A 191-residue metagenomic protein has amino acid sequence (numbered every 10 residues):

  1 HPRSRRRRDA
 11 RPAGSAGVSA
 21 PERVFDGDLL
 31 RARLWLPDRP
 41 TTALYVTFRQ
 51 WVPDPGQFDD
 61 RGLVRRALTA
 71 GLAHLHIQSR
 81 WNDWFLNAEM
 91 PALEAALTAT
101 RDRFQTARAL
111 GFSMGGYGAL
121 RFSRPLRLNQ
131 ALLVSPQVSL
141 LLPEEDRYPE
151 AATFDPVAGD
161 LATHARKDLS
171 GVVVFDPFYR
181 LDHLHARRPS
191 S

Functional and structural regions predicted by a protein language model:
S19-A70, D83: Short, surface-exposed "cap/lid" segments of acyl-processing enzymes
G71-Q78: A fold-wide structural signal in alpha/beta-hydrolase
R80-Q105: Helix-loop module immediately N-terminal to the HCX5R catalytic loop in PTP-like cysteine phosphatase domains
R103-S113: Alpha/beta-hydrolase fold nucleophile elbow
T106, L120, L126: Extended, alpha-helix-rich binding/interface surfaces that flank or overlap catalytic cores and mediate recognition
G111-S123: Glycine-rich nucleophile elbow surrounding the catalytic serine of serine-hydrolase chemistry
L133-L142: Active-site nucleophile loop of the alpha/beta-hydrolase fold
E144-S191: The feature captures the conserved acid-bearing segment of alpha/beta-hydrolase catalytic domains
